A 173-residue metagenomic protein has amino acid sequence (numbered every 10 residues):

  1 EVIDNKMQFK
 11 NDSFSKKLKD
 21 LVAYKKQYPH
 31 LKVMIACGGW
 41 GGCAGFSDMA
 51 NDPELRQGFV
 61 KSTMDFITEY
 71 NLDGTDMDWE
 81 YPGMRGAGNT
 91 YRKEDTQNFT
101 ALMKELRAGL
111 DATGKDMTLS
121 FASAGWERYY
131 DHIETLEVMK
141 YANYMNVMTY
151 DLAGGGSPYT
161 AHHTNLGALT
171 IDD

Functional and structural regions predicted by a protein language model:
E1, D52-W79, I133-L152: Structural recognition of alpha->loop->beta junctions
E1-I67: Glycan-recognition patch characteristic of GH18 chitinases/ENGases and related GlcNAc/peptidoglycan-binding proteins
V2-S15, P82-D173: Substrate-binding surface in catalytic domains of secreted glycosidases
Q27-Y28, E69-Y70, G109-T113: Alpha-helix C-cap/termination motif
H30-A36, G74-D76, D116-S120, Y144-V147: Structural preference for beta-strand elements that scaffold enzyme active sites
G39-W40, T75, W126: Gly/Ser/Thr-rich helix-start
C43-D52, F59, G74, R92 (+2 more regions): Aromatic-residue hotspot detector
